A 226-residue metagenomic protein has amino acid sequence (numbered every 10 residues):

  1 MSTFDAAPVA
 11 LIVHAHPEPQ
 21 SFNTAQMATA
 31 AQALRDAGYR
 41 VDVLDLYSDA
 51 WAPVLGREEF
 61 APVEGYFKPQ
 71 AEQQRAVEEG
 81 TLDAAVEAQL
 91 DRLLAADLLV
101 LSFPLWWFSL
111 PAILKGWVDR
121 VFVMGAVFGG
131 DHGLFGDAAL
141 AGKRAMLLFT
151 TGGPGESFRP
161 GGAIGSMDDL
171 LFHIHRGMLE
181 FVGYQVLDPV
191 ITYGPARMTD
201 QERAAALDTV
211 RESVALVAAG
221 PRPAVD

Functional and structural regions predicted by a protein language model:
S2-V127, A205-D226: N-terminal beta1-alpha1-beta2 submodule of the flavodoxin-like/Rossmannoid cofactor-binding fold
T3-F4, S157-D226: Glycine-rich phosphate/pyrophosphate-binding loop and the adjoining helix
L11-V13, D42-L44, M146-L148, L187-V190: Hydrophobic/aromatic beta-strand patches that form the interior of the parallel beta-sheet core in alpha/beta enzyme
H14-H16, G152, I191-P195: Short, histidine-centered active-site or binding-site loop motifs used for metal coordination, general acid-base
M27, E58, G116, L134 (+3 more regions): Flexible domain-boundary/linker segments
E78-T81, D137, M198, E202: Pocket-edge positions in alpha/beta enzyme catalytic cores
L94, L140, Y184-Q185: Structured loop/turn residues at beta-strand edges in well-structured enzyme cores
V127-F181: Short, glycine-/small-residue-rich phosphate/pyrophosphate-handling segment
